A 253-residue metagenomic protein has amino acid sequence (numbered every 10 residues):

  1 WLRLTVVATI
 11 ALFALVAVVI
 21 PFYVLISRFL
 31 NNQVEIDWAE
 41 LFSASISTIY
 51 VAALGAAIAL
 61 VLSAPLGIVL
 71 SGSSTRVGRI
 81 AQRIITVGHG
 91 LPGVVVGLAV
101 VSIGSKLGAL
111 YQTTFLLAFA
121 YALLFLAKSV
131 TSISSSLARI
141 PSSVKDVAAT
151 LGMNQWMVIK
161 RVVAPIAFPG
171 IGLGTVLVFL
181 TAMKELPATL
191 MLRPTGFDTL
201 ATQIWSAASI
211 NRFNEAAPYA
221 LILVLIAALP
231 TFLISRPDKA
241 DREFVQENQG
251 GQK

Functional and structural regions predicted by a protein language model:
W1, V69-V77, S134-K145, A149 (+3 more regions): C-terminal transmembrane helix and the adjacent membrane-cytosol boundary/short C-terminal tail of inner/organellar
W1-L4, V19-L60, S73-G78, S209-R212: Periplasmic/extracellular loop-to-transmembrane helix junction in inner-membrane transport proteins
W1-R3, L25-A39, M183, T189-R236 (+1 more regions): Interhelical loop and adjacent transmembrane-helix boundary motif in polytopic membrane transport permeases
R3-V7, P65-V100, K145, Q249: Cytoplasmic-entry segments and transmembrane alpha-helices of multi-pass inner-membrane transporters
T5-V16, L123, V130-I133, P141 (+2 more regions): Transmembrane alpha-helices
V19-Y23, S27, V61-L66, L98 (+4 more regions): Membrane-embedded alpha-helices of multi-pass transport/permease systems
N31, D37-S43, S73-A81, V94-L126 (+2 more regions): Membrane-interfacial helix termini and adjacent extracytoplasmic/periplasmic loops of multi-pass transporters
A56-I68, G72, V94, L98 (+8 more regions): Hydrophobic positions within alpha-helical transmembrane segments of bacterial inner-membrane proteins
